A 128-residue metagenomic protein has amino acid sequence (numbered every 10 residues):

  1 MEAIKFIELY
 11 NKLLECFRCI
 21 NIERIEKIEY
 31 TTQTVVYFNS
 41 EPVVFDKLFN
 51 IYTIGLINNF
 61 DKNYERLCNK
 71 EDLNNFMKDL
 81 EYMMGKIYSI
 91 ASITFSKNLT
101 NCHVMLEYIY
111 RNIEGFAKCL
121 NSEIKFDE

Functional and structural regions predicted by a protein language model:
E2-V35, E41: Short terminal alpha-helical segments
N21, E29-E123: Long, low-complexity or tandemly repetitive, helically biased scaffold regions used for multimeric assembly/adhesion
I124-E128: Short acidic DE-rich linear segments
